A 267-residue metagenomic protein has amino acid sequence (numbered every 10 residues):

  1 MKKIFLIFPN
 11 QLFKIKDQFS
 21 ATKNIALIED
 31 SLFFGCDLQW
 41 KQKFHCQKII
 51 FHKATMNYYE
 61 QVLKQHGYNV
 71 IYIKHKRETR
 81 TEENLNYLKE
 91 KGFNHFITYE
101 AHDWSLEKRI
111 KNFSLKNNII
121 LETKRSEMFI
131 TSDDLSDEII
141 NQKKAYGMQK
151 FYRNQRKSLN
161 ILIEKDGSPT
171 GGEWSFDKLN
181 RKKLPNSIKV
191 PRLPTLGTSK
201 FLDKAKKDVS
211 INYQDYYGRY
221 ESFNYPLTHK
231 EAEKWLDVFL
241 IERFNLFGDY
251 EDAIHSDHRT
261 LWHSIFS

Functional and structural regions predicted by a protein language model:
M1-H75: N-terminal beta-strand-loop-alpha-helix module at the start of alpha/beta ligand-binding or catalytic domains
K2-Q11, K16-Q18, G171-S267: Substrate/cofactor-recognition hotspot
P9-Q11, K74-R77, E100-H102, L240: Short, flexible loop/turn elements at secondary-structure junctions
F13, F33, E78, W104 (+1 more regions): Surface-exposed, flexible loop/turn segments at secondary-structure boundaries
F44-F51, I73, T98, H102 (+5 more regions): Conserved aromatic-histidine-acidic binding/catalytic patches
T55-Y58, R80-N84: Well-ordered alpha-helical segments embedded in enzymatic catalytic cores
E60, K64-I71, E90-H95, N212-R219 (+1 more regions): Glycine-rich, often proline-containing surface loops adjacent to acidic residues and nearby aromatics that form
T81-Y225: Beta-rich, aromatic/charged-enriched effector core domains that present basic-aromatic interfaces for binding
